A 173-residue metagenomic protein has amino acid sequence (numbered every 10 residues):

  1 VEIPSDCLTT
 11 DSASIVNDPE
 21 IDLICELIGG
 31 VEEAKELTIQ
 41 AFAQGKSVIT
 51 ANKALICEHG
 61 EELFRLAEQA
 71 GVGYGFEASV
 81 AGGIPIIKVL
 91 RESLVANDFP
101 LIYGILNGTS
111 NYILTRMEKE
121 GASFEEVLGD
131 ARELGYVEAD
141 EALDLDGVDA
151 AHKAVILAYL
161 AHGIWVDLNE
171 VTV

Functional and structural regions predicted by a protein language model:
V1-Q44: N-terminal glycine-/serine-/threonine-rich beta1-alpha1-beta2 phosphate-ribose binding loop of Rossmann-like
T9-T10, N17, C25, V48-A51 (+2 more regions): General beta-strand structural signal in soluble alpha/beta enzymes
T10, P19, E58, A81 (+5 more regions): Conserved active-site and cofactor/substrate-binding residues in soluble primary-metabolism enzymes
I28-Q44, A51-S93: Rossmann-fold NAD(P)-binding glycine/threonine-rich loop
I86-F99, S110-E125, H152-V166: Oxidoreductase and adenylate-handling cofactor-binding alpha/beta cores
F99-S110, T172: NAD(P)-dependent dehydrogenases' Rossmann-like dinucleotide-binding region
V127-V173: Substrate-binding/catalytic subdomain of NAD(P)-dependent oxidoreductase enzymes
